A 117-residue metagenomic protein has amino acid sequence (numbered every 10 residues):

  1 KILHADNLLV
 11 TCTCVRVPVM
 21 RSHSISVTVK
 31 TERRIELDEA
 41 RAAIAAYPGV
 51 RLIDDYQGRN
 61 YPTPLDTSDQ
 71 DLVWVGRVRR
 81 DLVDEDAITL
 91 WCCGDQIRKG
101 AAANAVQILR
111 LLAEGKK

Functional and structural regions predicted by a protein language model:
K1-T89: C-terminal substrate-binding/catalytic lobe of Rossmann-fold NAD(P)-dependent oxidoreductases
E85-K117: Generic C-terminus detector
